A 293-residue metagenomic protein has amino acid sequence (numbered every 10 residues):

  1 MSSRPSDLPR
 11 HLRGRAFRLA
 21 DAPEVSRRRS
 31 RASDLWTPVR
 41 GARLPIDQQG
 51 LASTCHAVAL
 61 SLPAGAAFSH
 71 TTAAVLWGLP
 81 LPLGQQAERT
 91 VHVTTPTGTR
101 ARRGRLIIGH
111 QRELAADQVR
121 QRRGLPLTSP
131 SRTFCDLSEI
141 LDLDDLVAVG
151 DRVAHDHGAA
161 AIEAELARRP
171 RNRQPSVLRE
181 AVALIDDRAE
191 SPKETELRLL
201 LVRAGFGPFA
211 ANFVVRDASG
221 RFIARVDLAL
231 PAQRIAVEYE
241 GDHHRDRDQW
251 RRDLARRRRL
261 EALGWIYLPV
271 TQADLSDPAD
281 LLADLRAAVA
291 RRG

Functional and structural regions predicted by a protein language model:
M1-Q174, R291-G293: Short gly/ser-rich loop at a beta-strand->alpha-helix junction or flexible surface loop bordering the NTP-binding
R10, L19-S26, A154-G293: Surface segments flanking catalytic/ligand-binding clefts of nucleic-acid enzymes
